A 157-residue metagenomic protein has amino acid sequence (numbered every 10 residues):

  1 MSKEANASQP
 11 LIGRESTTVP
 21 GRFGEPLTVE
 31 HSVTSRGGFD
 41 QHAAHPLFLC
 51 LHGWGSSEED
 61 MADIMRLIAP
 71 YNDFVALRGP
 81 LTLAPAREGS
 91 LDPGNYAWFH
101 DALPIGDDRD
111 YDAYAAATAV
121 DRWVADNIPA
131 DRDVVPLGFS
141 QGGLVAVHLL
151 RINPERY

Functional and structural regions predicted by a protein language model:
K3: Pyridoxal 5′-phosphate
Q9-E15: Short, hydrophobic/aromatic-rich segments at coil-to-beta transitions
E15-P26, E155-R156: Non-catalytic, mobile gating and regulatory segments of ester bond hydrolases
F23-D131: Serine-hydrolase catalytic machinery in alpha/beta-hydrolase-like enzymes
P129-F139: Alpha/beta-hydrolase fold nucleophile elbow
G138-G142, A146: Gly/Ala-rich beta-loop-alpha elbow adjacent to hydrolase catalytic centers
H148-Y157: Conserved hydrolase catalytic core segment
